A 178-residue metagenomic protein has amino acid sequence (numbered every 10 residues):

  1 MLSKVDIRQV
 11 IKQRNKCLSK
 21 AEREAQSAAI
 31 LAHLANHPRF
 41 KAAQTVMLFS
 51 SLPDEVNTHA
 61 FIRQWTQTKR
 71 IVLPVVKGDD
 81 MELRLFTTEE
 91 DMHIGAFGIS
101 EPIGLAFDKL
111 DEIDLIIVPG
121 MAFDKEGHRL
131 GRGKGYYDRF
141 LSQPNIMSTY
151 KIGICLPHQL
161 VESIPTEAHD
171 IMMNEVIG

Functional and structural regions predicted by a protein language model:
M1-D111: N-terminal active-site beta-alpha-beta segment that forms phosphate/nucleotide-binding and substrate-recognition loops
E82-G178: Conserved phosphate- and dinucleotide-binding cores of soluble alpha/beta proteins, encompassing both enzyme active
